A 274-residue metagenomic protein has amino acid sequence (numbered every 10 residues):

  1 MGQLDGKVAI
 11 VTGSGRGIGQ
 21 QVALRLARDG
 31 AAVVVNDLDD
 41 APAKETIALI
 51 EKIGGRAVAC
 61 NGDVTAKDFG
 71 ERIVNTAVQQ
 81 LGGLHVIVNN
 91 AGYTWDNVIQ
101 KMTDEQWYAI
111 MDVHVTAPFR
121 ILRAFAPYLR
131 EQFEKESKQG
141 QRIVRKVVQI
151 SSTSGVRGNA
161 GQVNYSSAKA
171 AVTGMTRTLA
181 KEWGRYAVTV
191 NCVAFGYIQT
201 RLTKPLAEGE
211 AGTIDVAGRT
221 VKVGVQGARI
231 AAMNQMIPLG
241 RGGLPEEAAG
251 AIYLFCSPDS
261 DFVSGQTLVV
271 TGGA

Functional and structural regions predicted by a protein language model:
G2-V34: Canonical Rossmann dinucleotide-binding motif of NAD(H)/NADP(H)-dependent dehydrogenases/reductases, specifically
L81, R241-V270: C-terminal substrate-recognition "lid" of short-chain dehydrogenase/reductases
V98-I99, T103-Y108, M233: Substrate-binding pocket helix/loop in short-chain dehydrogenase/reductase
L122, A168, T176: Active-site helix of classical SDR
P127, K181-E182, D261: Alpha-helical segment proximal to the catalytic Tyr-Lys
S152: Residue(s) in the substrate-gating loop at a strand-loop-helix junction that position the organic substrate next
G184, T189, V263-G265: Short, small/polar-rich loop/turn modules that mediate ligand/substrate recognition or access, typified
